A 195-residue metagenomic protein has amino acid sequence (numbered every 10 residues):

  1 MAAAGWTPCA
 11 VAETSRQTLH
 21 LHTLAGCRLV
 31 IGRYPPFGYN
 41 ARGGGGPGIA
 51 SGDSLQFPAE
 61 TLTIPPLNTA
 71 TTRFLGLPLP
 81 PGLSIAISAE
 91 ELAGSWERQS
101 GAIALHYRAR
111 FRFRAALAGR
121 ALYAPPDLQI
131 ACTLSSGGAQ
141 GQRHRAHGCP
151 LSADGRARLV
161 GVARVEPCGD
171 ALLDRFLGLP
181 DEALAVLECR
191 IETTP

Functional and structural regions predicted by a protein language model:
A2-P195: Extracytosolic secretory-pathway proteins
